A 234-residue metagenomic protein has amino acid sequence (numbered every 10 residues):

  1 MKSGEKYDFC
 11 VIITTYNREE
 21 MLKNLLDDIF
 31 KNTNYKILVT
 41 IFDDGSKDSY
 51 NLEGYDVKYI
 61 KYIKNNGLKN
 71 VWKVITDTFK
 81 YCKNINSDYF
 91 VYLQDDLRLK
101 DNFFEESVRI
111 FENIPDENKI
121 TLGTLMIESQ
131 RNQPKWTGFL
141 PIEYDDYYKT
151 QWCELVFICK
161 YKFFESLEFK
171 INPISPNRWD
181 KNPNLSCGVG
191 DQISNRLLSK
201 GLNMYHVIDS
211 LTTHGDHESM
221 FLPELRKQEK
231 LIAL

Functional and structural regions predicted by a protein language model:
G4, I13, R18-N24, I171-L234: C-terminal catalytic/acceptor-binding lobe
D8-C10, L38: Cell-envelope/extracellular polymer assembly enzymes that use nucleotide-activated donors
D27-I37: Short, acidic, metal-binding catalytic loop of nucleotide-sugar glycosyltransferases
D43-N51: A conserved acidic beta->alpha catalytic loop
N65-I75: A short, glycine-/small-residue-rich helix N-cap motif at loop->alpha-helix starts within glycosyltransferase
T76-Y89: Active-site nucleotide-sugar/metal-binding loop of Leloir-type enzymes
S87-R98: Short beta-strand-to-loop acidic/aromatic patch adjacent to the donor-nucleotide binding site
K100-R178: Conserved catalytic core of nucleotide-sugar-dependent glycosyltransferases
